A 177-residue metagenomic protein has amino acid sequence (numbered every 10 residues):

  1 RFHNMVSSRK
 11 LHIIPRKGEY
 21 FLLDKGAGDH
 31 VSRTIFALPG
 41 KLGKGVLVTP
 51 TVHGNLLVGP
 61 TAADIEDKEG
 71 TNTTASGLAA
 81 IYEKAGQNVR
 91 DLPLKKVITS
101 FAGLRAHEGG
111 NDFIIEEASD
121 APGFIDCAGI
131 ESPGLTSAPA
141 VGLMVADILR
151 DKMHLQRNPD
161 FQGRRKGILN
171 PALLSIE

Functional and structural regions predicted by a protein language model:
R1-L42, D67-K68, N72-A79: Predominantly flavin-linked oxidoreductase catalytic cores and closely associated redox partners
P39, G43-G45, T49-H53, D64-E177: C-terminal catalytic lobe of FAD-dependent flavoproteins
T61: Residues forming anionic-ligand binding surfaces in small-molecule and nucleic-acid pockets of primarily soluble enzymes
